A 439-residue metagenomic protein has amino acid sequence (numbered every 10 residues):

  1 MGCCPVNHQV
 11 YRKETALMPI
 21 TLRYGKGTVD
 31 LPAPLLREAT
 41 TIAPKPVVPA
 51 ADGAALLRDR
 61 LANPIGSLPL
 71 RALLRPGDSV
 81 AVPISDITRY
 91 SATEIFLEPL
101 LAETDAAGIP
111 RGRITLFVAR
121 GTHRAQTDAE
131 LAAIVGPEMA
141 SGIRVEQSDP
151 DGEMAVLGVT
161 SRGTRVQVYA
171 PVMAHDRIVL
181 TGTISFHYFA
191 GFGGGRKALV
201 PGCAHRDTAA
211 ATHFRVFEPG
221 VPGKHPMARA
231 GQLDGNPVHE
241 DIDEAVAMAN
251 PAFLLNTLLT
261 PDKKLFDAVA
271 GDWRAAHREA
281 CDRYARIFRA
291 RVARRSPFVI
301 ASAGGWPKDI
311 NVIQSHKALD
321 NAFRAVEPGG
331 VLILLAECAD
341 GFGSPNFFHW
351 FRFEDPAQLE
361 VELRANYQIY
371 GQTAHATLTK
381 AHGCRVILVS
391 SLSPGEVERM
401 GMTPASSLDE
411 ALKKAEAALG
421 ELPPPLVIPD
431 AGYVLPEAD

Functional and structural regions predicted by a protein language model:
C4, R12-R60: N-terminal amphipathic/basic leader segments beginning at the initiator methionine
S79-Y90, T115-G121, L180, I300-S302: Short glycine-rich or small-residue beta-strand-to-loop segments that form or flank ligand, phosphate, metal/Fe-S
R89-I109, S315-A325: Histidine-anchored nucleotide/phosphate-binding helix
R111-T122, V331-A336, R385-S390: Short internal beta-strands
Q126-G193: An acidic, phosphate/nucleotide-engaging active-site surface
K224-W306: Membrane-embedded hairpin module used as a gating/binding unit in multi-pass transport and secretion proteins
D309-I387: C-terminal catalytic subdomain
G371-Y433: Internal helix-turn-beta structural module
